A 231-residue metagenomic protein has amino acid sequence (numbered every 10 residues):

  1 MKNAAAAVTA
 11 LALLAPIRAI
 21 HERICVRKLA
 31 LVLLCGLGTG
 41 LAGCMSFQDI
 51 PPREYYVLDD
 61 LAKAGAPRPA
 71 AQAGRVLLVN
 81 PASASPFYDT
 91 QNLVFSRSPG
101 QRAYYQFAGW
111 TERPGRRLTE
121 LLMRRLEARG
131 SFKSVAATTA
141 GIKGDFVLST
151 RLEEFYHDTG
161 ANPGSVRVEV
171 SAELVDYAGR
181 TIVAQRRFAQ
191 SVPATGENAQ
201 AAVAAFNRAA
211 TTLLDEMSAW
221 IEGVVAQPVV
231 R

Functional and structural regions predicted by a protein language model:
N3-L31: Bacterial N-terminal signal peptides that target proteins for export
V32-L37: Sec-dependent N-terminal signal peptides
G40-G43: C-terminal motif of bacterial Sec signal peptides marking the signal peptidase cleavage site
M45-A66, A70, R124, R129-G179 (+1 more regions): Surface-exposed short loop/turn segments
M45-P114, V224-R231: A structural "domain/chain start" motif
A82, R151-F155, A189: Generic short beta-strand segments
Q101-T111, A178-A219: Short secondary-structure boundary motifs at beta->alpha junctions and helix caps
M123, E127-S131, S218-A226: Sec-exported extracytoplasmic/periplasmic mature domains
